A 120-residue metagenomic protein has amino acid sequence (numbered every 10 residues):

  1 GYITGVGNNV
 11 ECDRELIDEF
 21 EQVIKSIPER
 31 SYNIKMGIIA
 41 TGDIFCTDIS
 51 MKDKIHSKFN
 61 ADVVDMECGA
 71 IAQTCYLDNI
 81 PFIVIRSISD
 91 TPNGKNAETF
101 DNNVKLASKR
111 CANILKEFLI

Functional and structural regions predicted by a protein language model:
G1-I120: Glycine-rich phosphate- or other oxyanion-binding loops that anchor nucleotides, phosphorylated ligands
